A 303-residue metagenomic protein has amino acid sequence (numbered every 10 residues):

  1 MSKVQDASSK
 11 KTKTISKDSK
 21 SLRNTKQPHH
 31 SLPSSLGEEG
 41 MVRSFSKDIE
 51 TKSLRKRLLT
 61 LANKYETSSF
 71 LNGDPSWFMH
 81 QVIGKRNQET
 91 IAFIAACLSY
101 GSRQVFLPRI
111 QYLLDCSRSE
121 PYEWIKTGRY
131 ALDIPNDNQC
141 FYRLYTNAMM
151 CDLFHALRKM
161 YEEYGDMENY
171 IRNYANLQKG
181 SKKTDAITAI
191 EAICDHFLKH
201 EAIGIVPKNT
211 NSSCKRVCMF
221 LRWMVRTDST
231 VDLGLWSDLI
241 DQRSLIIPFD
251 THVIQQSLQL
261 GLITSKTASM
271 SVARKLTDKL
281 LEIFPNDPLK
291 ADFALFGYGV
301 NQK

Functional and structural regions predicted by a protein language model:
K3, K10-K11, K26, P33 (+1 more regions): HhH-family (HhH-GPD) DNA N-glycosylase catalytic core used in base-excision repair
K3-Q5, D18: Short N-terminal alpha-helical targeting/association segments
S9, I15-S16: Ser/Thr/Pro-rich low-complexity tandem-repeat tracts
D18, N24, H29-H30: Intrinsic-disorder-associated, low-complexity terminal segments enriched in Asp/Asn/His/Tyr and depleted of Lys/Arg
G37: Conserved hydrophobic ligand-interaction patch in extracellular adhesion modules
